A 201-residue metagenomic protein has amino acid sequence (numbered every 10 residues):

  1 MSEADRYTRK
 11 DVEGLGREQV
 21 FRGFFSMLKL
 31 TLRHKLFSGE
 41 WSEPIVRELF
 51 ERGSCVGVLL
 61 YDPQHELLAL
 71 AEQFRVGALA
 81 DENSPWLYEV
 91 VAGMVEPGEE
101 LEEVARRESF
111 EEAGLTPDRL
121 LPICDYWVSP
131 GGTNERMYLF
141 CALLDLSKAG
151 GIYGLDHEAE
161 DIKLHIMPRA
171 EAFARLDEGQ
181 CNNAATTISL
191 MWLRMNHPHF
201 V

Functional and structural regions predicted by a protein language model:
M1-D11, G16, F21-F24: Alpha-helical and coiled-coil interaction segments, frequently adjacent to or embedded within charge-biased
E13, T116-I123: A short coil-to-beta-strand element that immediately follows conserved catalytic motifs
E18-G23, L79-D81, W127-Y138: Acidic pyrophosphate-coordinating catalytic loop
V20-H65: Acidic, metal-coordinating catalytic segment for phosphate/diphosphate chemistry, firing primarily on the Nudix
K29-T31, L60, C141-L143, I166-P168: Short, well-ordered beta-strand micro-motif
L32-F37, S129-G150: Active-site-adjacent beta-strand/loop module that shapes the phosphate/pyrophosphate-binding cleft
R47-F50, L67-R107, D156-E158, I162: Conserved Nudix-box catalytic region and its N-terminal flanking loop in Nudix hydrolases and closely related
G154-Q180: NUDIX/MutT-family hydrolases
